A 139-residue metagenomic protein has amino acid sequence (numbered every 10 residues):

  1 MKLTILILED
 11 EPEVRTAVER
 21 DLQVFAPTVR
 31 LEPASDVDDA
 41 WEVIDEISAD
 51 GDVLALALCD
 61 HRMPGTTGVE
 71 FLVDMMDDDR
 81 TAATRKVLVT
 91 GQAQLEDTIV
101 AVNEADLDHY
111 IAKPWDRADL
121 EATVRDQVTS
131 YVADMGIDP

Functional and structural regions predicted by a protein language model:
L3, P12-V37: Two-component/phosphorelay signaling modules centered on CheY-like receiver
E9: Conserved acidic carboxylate
E19, P33-L56: Acidic, metal-coordinating helix/loop segments flanking the phosphotransfer/catalytic sites of two-component signaling
C59-D60, T90: Active-site residues of response regulator receiver
M63: Receiver (REC) domain active-site loop signature in two-component systems and cognate sites in sensor histidine kinases
P114-V124, V128: C-terminal output helix
R125-P139: The C-terminal output helix
